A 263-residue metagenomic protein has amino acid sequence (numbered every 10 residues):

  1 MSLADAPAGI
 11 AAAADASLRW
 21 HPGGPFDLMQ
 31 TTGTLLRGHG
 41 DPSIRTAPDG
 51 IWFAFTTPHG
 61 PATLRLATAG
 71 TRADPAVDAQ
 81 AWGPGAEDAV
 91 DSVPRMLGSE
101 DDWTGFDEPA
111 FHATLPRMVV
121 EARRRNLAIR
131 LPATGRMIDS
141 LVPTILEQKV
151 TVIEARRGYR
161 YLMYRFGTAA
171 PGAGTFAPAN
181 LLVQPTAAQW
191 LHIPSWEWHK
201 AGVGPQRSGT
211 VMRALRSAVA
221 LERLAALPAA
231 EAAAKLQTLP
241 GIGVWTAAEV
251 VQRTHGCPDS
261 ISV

Functional and structural regions predicted by a protein language model:
M1-V263: HhH-family (HhH-GPD) DNA N-glycosylase catalytic core used in base-excision repair
